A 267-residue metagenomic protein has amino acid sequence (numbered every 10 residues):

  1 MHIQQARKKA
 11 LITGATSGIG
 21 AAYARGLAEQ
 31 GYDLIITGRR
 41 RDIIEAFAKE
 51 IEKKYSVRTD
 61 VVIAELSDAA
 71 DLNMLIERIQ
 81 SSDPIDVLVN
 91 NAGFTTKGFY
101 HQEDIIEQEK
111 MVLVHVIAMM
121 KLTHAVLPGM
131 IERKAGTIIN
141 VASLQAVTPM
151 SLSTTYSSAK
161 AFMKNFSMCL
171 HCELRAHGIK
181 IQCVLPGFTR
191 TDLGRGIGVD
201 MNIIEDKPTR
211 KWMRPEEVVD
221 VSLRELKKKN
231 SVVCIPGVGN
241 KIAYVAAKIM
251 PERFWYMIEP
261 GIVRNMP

Functional and structural regions predicted by a protein language model:
T16-S17, R40: Conserved glycine-rich cofactor-binding loop
Q30-F47: Conserved glycine-rich Rossmann-like NAD(P)H-binding loop of the short-chain dehydrogenase/reductase
I63-M74, I105: The beta1-alpha1 cofactor-binding region of Rossmann-like NAD(H)/NADP(H)-dependent oxidoreductases
G93-E109, L152: Conserved mid-core segment of classical short-chain dehydrogenase/reductases
T123, A159: Active-site helix of classical SDR
S143: Residue(s) in the substrate-gating loop at a strand-loop-helix junction that position the organic substrate next
R175-V238: SDR active-site lid
